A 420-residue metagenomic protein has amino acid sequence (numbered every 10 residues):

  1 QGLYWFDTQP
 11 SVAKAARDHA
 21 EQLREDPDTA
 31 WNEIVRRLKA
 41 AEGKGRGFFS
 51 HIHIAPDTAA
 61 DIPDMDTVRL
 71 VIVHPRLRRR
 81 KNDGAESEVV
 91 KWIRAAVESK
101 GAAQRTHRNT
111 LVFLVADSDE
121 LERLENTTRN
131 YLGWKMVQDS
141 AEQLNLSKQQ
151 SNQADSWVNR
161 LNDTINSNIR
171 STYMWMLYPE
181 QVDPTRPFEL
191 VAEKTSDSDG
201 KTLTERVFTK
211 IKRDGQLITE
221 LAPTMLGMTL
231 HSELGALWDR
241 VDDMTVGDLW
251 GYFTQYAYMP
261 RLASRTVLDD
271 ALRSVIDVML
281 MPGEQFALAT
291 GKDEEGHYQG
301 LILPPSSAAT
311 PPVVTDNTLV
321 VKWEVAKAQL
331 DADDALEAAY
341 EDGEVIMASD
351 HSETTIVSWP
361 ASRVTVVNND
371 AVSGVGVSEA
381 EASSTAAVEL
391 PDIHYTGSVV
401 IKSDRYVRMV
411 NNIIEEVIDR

Functional and structural regions predicted by a protein language model:
Q1-D419: Extended alpha-helical scaffold and adjacent linker segments that couple domains and build interaction/assembly
